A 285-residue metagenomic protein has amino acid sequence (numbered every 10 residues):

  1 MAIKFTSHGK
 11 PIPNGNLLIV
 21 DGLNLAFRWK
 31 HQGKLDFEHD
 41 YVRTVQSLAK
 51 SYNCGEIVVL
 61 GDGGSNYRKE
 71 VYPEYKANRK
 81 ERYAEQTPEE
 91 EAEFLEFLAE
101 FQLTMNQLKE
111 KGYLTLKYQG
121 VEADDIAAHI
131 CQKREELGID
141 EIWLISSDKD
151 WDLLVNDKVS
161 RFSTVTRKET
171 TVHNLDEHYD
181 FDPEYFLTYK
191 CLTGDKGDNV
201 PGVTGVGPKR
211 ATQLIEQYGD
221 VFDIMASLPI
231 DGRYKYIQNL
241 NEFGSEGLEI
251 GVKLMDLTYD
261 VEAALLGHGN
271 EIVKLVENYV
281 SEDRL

Functional and structural regions predicted by a protein language model:
A2-E141, L153-E169, E249-I250, D256-A263 (+1 more regions): Noncatalytic, basic helical substrate-engagement surface that gates or grips nucleic-acid strands
L23-N24, K149-D150, K209: Alpha-helix/helix-capping structural signal
Q119, I130-K133, E141-G202: Long, highly charged, low-complexity intrinsically disordered interaction regions that mediate electrostatic DNA/RNA
Y185, T193-A264: Accessory alpha-helical DNA-binding modules that contact the DNA backbone or grooves
H268-N270: DNA-contacting surface of Y-family translesion DNA polymerases
N278-L285: Long, highly charged low-complexity segments enriched in Glu/Asp and Lys/Arg with interspersed Ser/Thr
